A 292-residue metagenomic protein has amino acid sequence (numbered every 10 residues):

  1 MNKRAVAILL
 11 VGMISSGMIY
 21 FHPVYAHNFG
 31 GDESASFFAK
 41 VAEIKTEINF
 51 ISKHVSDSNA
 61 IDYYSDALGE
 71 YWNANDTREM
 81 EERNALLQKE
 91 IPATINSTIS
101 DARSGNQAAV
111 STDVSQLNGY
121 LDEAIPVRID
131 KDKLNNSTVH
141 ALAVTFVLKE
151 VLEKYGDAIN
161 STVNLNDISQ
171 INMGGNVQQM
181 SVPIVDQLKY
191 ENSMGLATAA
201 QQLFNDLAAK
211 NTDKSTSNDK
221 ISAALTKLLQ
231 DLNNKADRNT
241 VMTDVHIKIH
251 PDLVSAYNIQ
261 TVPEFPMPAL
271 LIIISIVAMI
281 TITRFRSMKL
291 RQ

Functional and structural regions predicted by a protein language model:
M1, F37, A42, T281-T283: Short alpha-helical segments used as structural interaction elements across diverse proteins
M1-N2, Q260-V262: Short, Lys/Arg-rich N-terminal segment immediately upstream of the first membrane anchor
M1-R4, S287-Q292: Positively charged n-region of N-terminal signal peptides that target proteins for export
N2-A26: Hydrophobic secretory-pathway targeting helix
M18-D32, T261-F265, R286-M288: Sec-dependent signal peptide cleavage junction
Y25-T261: Mature extracytoplasmic or organellar-lumen-exposed domains after removal of signal/transit peptides
N73, I280-T283, R291-Q292: Alpha-helix boundary/interfacial micro-motifs
M267-S287: A cross-kingdom C-terminal cell-surface attachment/processing module
